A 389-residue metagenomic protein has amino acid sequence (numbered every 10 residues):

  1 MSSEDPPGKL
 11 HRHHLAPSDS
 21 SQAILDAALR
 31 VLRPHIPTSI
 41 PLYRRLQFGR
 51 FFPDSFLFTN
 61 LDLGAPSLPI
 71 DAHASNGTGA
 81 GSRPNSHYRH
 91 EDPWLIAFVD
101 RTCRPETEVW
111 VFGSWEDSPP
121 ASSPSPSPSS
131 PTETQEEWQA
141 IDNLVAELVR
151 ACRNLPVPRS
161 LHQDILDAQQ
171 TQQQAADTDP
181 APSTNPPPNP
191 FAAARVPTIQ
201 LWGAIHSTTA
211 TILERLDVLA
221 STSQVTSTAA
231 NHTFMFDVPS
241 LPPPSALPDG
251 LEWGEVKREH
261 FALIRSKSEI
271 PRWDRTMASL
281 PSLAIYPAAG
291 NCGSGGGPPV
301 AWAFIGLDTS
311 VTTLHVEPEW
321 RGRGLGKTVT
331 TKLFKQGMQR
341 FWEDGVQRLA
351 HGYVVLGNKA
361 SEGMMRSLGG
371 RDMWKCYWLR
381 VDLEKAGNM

Functional and structural regions predicted by a protein language model:
S2-P41, D237-W273: Short amphipathic alpha-helix that is part of the acyltransferase structural core
R33-L68, H73, A262-C292: Active-site rim helix/loop that mediates acceptor-substrate recognition in acyltransferases
R44-P248, W378-V381: Acyl-donor-binding surface of acyltransferase catalytic domains
L201-S207, Q347-E362, R371, R380-G387: Conserved beta-strand-loop-alpha-helix junction that forms the acyl-donor binding cleft
T208-T222, F341-W342, V354-W374: Conserved active-site alpha-helix within GNAT-family acetyltransferase domains
P271-E319: A conserved beta-strand-loop-helix scaffold within acyl/acetyltransferase catalytic domains
T313-T328, G345, G357-K359: Conserved glycine-rich acetyl-CoA-binding loop
R321, T330-M338: A conserved short alpha-helix in the GNAT/GCN5 acetyltransferase fold that borders and helps form the acetyl-CoA
